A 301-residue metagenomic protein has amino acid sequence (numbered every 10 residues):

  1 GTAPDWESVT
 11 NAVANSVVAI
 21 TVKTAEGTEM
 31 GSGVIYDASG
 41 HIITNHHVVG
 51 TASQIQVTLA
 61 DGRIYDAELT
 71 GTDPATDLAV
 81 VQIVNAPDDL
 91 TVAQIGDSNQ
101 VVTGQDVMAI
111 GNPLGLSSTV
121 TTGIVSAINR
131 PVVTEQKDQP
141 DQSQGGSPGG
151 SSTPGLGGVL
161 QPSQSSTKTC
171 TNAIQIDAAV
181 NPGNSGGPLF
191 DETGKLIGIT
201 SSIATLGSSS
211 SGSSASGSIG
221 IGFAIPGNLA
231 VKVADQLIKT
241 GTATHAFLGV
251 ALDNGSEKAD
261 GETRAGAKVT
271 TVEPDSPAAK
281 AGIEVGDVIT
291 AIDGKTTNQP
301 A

Functional and structural regions predicted by a protein language model:
G1, S8-A12, H41, E68 (+4 more regions): C-terminal recognition in membrane/secretory proteostasis and scaffolding
T2-S8, T21-S39, Q56, R63-E68 (+4 more regions): A conserved glycine-rich beta-strand in the N-terminal activation segment of trypsin-fold
N15-I20, G33, G40-T44, A67 (+13 more regions): Terminal peptide-recognition signature
I20, Q54-L59, A109-I110: Short conserved beta-strand and strand-loop elements enriched in small hydrophobics with frequent Asp/Gly
T24-T28, A52, L90, I110-I124 (+3 more regions): Active-site loop architecture of trypsin-fold serine endopeptidases
Y36-D37, V49, I95, V101 (+2 more regions): Short, well-ordered loop/turn sites that connect or cap secondary structure elements
H41, G96-S117, T121: Short glycine/Trp-rich loop-beta-loop segment that forms part of the substrate-binding cleft
T72-T76, I128-V133, S256-E257: Short, conserved beta-turn/loop elements at beta-strand boundaries and strand-helix junctions
